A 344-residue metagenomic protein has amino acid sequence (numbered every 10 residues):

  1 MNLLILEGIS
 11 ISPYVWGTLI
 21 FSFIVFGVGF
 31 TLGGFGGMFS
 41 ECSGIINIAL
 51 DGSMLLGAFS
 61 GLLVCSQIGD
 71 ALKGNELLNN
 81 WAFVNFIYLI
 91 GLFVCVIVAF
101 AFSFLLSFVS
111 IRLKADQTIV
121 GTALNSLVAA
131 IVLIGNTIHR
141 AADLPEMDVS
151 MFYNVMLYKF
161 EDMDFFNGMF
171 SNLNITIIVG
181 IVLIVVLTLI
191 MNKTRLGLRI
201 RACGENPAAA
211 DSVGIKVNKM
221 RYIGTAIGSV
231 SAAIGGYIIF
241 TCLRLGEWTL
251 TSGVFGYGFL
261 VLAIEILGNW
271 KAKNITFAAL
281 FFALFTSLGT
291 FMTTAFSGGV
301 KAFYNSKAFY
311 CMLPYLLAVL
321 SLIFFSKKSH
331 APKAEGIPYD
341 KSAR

Functional and structural regions predicted by a protein language model:
M1-G33, I46, S60, A71-I90: Membrane-interfacial amphipathic/re-entrant helices at transmembrane-helix boundaries
G27-G36, G52-G57, A101-F104, K219 (+4 more regions): Hydrophobic alpha-helical segments embedded in the membrane of multi-pass proteins
C42-I46, F102-F160, K193, F255-G256 (+1 more regions): Short loop segments and helix-boundary regions at transmembrane helix junctions of multi-pass inner-membrane proteins
G74-A129, F281: Alpha-helical transmembrane segments within multi-pass membrane transporters and channels
V128-N192, T251, G298-K307, G336-R344: Transmembrane helix-bundle core of multi-pass membrane transporters and related energy-transducing complexes
G168-W248, F277: Helix-loop-helix "hairpin" substructures at the membrane interface of multi-pass membrane proteins
E205-S212, V217-K219, T293-R344: Cytosolic-side transmembrane-helix boundaries in multi-pass membrane proteins
C242-Y315: Transmembrane alpha-helical segments in multi-pass inner-membrane proteins
